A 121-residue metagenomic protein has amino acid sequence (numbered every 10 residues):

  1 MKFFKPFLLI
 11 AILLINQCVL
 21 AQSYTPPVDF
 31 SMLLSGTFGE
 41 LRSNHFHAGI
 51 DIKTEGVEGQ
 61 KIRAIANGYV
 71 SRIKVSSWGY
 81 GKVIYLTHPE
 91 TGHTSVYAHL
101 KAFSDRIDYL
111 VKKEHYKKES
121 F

Functional and structural regions predicted by a protein language model:
F4-I15: Sec-dependent N-terminal signal peptides
V19-T94, K101-R106, E114-F121: Surface-exposed, glycine-biased beta-strand/turn segments
